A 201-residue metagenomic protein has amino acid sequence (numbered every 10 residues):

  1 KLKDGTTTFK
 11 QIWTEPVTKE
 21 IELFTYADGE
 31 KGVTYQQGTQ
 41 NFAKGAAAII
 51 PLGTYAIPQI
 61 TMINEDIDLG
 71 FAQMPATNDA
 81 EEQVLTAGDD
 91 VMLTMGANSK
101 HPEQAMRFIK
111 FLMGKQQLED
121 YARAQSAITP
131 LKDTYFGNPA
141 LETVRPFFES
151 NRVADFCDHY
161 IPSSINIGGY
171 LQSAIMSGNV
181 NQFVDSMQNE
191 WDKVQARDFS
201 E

Functional and structural regions predicted by a protein language model:
K1-L2, T18, E82, A87-G96 (+1 more regions): Periplasmic solute-binding protein
L2-G32: Glycine-centered hinge/linker elements that transmit conformational signals in sensory and ligand-binding systems
F24, D28, T61-Q125: Extracytoplasmic/periplasmic substrate-recognition and gating elements
E30-K44: Short helix-initiation/N-cap motifs at beta->coil->alpha
Y35, L52-I57, D89-V91: Beta->alpha turn/N-cap motifs
K44-G53, I67: Alpha-to-beta junction loops
I57-I63, Q195: Pocket-flanking alpha-helical
P146-E201: Conserved C-terminal helix/tail region of periplasmic/extracytoplasmic solute-binding proteins
